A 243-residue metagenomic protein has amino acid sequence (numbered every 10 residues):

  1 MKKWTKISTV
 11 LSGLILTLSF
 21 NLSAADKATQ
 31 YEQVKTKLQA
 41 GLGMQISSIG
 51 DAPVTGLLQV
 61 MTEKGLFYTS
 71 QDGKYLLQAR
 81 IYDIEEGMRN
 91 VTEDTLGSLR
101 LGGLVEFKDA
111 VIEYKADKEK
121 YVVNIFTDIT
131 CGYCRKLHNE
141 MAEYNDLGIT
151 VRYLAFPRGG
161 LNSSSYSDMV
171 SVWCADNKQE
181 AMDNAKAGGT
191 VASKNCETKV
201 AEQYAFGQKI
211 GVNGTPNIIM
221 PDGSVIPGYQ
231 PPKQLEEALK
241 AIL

Functional and structural regions predicted by a protein language model:
K2-I7, L16, F20-G102: N-terminal targeting signals for export/organelle localization
E32, G132-H138, A201-Y204, K233: Residue-level marker for well-ordered alpha-helical positions
E32-T36, A40, D146, A205 (+1 more regions): Replace "anionic and nucleotidyl ligands
S47-S48, L57-M61, G65-G87, N162-E236: Thiol/selenol-based redox catalytic cores and closely related redox-interacting motifs
P53, K64, G73, T127-I129 (+4 more regions): A mature extracytoplasmic/lumenal domain signature
G103-Y121: A short beta-strand-turn-helix
E119-I129, Y133-N195, Q208-N213, K240-L243: Structural alpha/beta surface segment adjacent to cysteine/selenocysteine redox centers across thiol/disulfide enzymes
